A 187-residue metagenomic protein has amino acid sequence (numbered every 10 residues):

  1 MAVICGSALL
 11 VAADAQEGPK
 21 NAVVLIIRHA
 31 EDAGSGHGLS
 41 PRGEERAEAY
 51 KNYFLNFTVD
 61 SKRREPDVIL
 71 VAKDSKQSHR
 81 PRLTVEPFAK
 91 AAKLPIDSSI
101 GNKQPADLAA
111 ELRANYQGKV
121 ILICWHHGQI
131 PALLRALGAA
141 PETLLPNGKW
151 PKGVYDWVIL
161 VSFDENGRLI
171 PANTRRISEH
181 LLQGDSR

Functional and structural regions predicted by a protein language model:
M1-A8: Bacterial N-terminal signal peptides
A8-L9, K93: Acidic/proline-rich low-complexity IDRs
L10-E17: Boundary at the C-terminal end of the N-terminal hydrophobic targeting segment
G18-G118, Q129-R187: Active-site-proximal alpha-helix that buttresses catalytic centers in soluble enzyme cores
C124-H126: Short beta-strand segments
